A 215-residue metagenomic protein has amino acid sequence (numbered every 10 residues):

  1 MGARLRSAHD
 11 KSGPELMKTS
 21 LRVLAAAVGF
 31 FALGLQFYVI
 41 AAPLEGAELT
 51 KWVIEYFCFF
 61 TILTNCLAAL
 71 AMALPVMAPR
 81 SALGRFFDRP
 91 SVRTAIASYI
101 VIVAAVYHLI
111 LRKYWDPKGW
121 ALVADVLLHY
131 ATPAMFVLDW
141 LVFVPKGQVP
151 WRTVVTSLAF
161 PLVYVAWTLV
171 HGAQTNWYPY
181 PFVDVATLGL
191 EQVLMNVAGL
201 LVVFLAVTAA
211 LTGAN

Functional and structural regions predicted by a protein language model:
D10-A26: N-terminal membrane topogenic signal
M17-K18, C58, T175-A210: Membrane-interface transmembrane-helix boundary segments in multi-pass integral membrane proteins
A27-L44: Alpha-helical transmembrane segments of multi-pass membrane proteins
A42, A71-S81, I102-P117, L138-P145: Membrane-helix exit/interface motif
E48-F57, D88-R89, W115-L128, W151-V155 (+2 more regions): Non-cytosolic membrane-interface motifs at loop->transmembrane helix junctions
T61-P75, A131-L141, N196-L211: Hydrophobic cores of alpha-helical transmembrane segments in multi-pass inner/ER membrane proteins, independent
L83-Y99, P150-L158: Interfacial segments of alpha-helical transmembrane regions
A159-Y178: Juxtamembrane non-transmembrane "cap" segments at the membrane-aqueous interface of multi-pass membrane proteins
